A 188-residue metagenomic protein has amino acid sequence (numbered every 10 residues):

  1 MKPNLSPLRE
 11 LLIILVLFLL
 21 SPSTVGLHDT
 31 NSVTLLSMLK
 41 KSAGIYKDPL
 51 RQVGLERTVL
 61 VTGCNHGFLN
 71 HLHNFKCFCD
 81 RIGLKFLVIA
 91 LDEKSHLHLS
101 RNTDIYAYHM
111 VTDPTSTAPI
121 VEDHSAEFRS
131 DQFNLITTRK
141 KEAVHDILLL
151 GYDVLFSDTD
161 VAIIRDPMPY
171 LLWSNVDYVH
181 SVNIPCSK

Functional and structural regions predicted by a protein language model:
M1-V59, H71, R101-D104, R129: Juxtamembrane luminal stem/stalk of type II transmembrane Golgi/ER carbohydrate-processing enzymes
E56-V61, F86-V88: Hydrophobic targeting segments
C64-N70: Active-site beta-to-alpha loop of glycosyltransferases that engages the nucleotide-sugar donor
F78-F86: Short, acidic, metal-binding catalytic loop of nucleotide-sugar glycosyltransferases
I82, R101-I105, S174-N175: Short, structured coil segments at secondary-structure junctions
F86-D92, V179: Short, hydrophobic beta-strand segments that form beta-sheet elements in well-ordered domains
E93-L150: Active-site-proximal specificity loops/subdomain of glycosyltransferases
A107-H109, I136-K188: GT-A fold catalytic core of metal-dependent nucleotide-sugar glycosyltransferases, centered on the diacidic
